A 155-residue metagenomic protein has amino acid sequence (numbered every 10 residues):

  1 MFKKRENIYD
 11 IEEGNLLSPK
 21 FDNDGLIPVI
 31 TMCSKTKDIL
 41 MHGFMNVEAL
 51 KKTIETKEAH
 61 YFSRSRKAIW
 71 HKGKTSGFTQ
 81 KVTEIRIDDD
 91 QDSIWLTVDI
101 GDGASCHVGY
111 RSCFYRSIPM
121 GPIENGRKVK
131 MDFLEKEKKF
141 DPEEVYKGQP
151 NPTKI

Functional and structural regions predicted by a protein language model:
F2-L26, C33-L40, M45-I155: C-terminal binding/interaction regions
